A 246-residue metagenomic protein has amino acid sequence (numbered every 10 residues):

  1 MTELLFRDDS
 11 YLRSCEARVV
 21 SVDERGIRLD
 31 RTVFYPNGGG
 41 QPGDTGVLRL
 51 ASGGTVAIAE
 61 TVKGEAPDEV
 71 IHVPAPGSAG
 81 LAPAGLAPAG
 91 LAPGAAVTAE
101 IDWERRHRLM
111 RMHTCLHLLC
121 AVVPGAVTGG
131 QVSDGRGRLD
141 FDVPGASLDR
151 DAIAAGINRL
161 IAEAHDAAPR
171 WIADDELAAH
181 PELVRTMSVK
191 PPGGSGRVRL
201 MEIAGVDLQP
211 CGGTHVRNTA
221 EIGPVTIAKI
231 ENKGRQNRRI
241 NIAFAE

Functional and structural regions predicted by a protein language model:
M1-E246: Active-/binding-site microenvironments in catalytic and ligand-binding cores
